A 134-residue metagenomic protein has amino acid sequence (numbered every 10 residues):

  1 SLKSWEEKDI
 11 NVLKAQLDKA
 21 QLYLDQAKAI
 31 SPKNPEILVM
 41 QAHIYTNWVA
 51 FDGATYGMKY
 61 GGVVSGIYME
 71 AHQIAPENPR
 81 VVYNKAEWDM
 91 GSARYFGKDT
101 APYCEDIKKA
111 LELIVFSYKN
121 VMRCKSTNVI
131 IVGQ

Functional and structural regions predicted by a protein language model:
S1-D9, A42, N47-Y56, G91-G97 (+1 more regions): Short coil/turn linking the two alpha-helices of tandem helical-hairpin repeats
I10-Y23, G57-S65, D99-L111: Helix-turn-helix repeat elements of alpha-solenoid scaffolds
A27, E70-A71, A110: Canonical positions in the second alpha-helix
P32, P76-E77, V115: Short coil turns that delineate tetratricopeptide repeat
Q41, W48, K85, M90-S92 (+2 more regions): Structural register within alpha-helical repeat arrays
L113-Q134: Terminal, low-structured helical/coil segments at or just beyond the last alpha-helical repeat
